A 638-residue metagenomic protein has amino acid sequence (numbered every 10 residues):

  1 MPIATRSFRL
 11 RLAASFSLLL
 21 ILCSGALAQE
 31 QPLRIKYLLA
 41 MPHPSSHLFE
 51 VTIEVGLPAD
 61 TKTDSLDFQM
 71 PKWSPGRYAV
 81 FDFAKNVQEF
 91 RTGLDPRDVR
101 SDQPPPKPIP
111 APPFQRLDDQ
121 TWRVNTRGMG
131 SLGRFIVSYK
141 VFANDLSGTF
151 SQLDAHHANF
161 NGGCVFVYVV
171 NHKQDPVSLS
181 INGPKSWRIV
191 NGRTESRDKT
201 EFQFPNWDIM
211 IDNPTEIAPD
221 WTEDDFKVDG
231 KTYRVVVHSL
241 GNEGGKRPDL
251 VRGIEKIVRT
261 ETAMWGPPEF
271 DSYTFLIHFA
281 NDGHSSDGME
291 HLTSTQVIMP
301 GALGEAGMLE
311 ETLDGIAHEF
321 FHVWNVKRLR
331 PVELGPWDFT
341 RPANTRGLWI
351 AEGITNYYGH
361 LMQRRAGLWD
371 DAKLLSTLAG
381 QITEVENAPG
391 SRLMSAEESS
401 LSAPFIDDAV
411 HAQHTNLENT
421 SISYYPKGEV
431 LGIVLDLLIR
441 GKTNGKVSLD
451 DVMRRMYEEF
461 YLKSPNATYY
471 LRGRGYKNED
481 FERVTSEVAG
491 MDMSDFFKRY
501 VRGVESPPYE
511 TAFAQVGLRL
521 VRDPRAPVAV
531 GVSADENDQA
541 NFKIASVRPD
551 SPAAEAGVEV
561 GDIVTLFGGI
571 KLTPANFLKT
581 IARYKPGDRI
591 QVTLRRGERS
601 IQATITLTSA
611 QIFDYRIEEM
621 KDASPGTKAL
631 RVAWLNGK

Functional and structural regions predicted by a protein language model:
M1-L10: N-terminal secretory signal peptides that target proteins for export/translocation
R11-G25: Bacterial N-terminal signal peptides
Q29-W73: Early extracytoplasmic/domain-onset interaction patches
P42, L48, E54-D60, P75 (+2 more regions): Non-catalytic architectural context of zinc metalloproteases
T222-L348: Juxtacatalytic substrate-recognition/specificity segment
M289, M308-I316, A343-A351, N416-K427 (+3 more regions): Secondary-structure capping and boundary motifs in well-ordered enzyme cores
T295-L303, R328-L329, T340-L393: Post-HExxH zinc-binding segment in Zn-dependent metallohydrolases
G359, W369-K638: C-terminal recognition in membrane/secretory proteostasis and scaffolding
